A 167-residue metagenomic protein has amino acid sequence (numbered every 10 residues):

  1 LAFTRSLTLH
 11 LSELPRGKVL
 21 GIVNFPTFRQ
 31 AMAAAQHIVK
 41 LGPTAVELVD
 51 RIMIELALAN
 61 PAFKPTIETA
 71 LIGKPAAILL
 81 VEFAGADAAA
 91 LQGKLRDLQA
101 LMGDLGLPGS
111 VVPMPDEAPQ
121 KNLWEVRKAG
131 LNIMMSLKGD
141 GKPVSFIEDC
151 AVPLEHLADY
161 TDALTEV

Functional and structural regions predicted by a protein language model:
L1-V167: Noncatalytic alpha-helical scaffold of FAD-dependent oxidoreductases
